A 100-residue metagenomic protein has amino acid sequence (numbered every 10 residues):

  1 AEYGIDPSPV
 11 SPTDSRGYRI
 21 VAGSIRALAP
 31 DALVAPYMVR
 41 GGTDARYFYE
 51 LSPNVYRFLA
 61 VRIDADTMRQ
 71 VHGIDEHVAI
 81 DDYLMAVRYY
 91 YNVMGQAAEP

Functional and structural regions predicted by a protein language model:
A1-P100: Metal-dependent amide/peptide-bond hydrolase catalytic core, centered on the "pita-bread" metallohydrolase fold
